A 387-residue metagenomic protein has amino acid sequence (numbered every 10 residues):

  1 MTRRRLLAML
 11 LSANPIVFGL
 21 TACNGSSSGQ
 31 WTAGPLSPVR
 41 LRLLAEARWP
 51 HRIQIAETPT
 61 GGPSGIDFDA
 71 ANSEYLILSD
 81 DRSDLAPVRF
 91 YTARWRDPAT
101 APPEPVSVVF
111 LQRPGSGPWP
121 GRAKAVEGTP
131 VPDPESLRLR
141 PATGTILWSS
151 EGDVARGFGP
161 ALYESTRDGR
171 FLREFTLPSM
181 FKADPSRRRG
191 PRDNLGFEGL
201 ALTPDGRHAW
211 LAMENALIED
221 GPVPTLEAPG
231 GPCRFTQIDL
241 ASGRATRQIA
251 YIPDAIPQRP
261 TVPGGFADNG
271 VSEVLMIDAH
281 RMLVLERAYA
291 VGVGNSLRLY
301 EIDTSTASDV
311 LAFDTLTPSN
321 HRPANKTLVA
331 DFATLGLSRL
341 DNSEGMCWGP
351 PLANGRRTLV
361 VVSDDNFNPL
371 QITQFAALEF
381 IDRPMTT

Functional and structural regions predicted by a protein language model:
M1-N14: N-terminal secretory signal peptides and thylakoid transit peptides that target proteins across membranes
C23-T387: Sequence/structural signature of beta-propeller domains
